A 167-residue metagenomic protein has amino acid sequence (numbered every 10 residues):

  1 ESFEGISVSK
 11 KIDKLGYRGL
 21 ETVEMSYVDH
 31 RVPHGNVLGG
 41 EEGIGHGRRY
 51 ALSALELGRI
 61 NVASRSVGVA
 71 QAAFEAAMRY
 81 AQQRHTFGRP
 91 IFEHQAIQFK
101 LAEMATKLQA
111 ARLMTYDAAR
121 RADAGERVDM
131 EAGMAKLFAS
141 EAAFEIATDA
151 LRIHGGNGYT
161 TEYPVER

Functional and structural regions predicted by a protein language model:
E1-E75, R79, R89: FAD-binding core of flavoproteins
L52-S53, I146, H154-R167: Glycine-rich phosphate/cofactor-binding loops in nucleotide/flavin-utilizing enzymes
V62-A72, E103-K107, F138-E141: Amphipathic, heptad-repeat-like alpha-helical segments
M78-F92, A105-F138, L151-H154: C-terminal helix-coil-helix/basic helical segment that borders enzyme active sites and/or dimer interfaces and provides
E93, I97, A132-L137, G158-R167: Charge-rich, acidic-biased intrinsically disordered regions
A142, I146-D149: Amphipathic alpha-helical coiled-coil segments
